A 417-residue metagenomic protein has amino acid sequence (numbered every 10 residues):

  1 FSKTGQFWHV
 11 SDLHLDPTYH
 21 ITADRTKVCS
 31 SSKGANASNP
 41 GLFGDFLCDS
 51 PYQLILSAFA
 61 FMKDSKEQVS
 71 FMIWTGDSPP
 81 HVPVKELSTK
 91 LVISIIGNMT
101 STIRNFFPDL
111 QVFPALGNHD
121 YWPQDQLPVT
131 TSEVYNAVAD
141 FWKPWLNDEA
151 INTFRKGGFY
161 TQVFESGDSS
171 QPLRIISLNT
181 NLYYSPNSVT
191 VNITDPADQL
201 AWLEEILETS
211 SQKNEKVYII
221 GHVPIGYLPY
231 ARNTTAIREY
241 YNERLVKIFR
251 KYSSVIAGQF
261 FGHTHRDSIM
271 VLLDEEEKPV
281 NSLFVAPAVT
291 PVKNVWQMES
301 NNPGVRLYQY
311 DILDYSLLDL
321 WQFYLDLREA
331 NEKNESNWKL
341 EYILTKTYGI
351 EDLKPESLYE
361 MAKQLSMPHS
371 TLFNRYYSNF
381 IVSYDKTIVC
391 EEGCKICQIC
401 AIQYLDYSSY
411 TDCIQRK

Functional and structural regions predicted by a protein language model:
F1-W74, V134-T209, K213, R266-K417: Metal-dependent phosphoesterase/phosphodiesterase active-site architecture
H9-S11, S70-D77, P108-N118, Y218-H222 (+3 more regions): Active-site neighborhood of phospho(di)ester-bond hydrolases with catalytic His/Asp-centered motifs
P17-Y19, P80-P83, P114-D125, Y184-P186 (+3 more regions): Active-site environment of divalent metal-dependent phosphoester hydrolases
M62-K66, S101-Q111, N152, S210-K213 (+1 more regions): A structural motif corresponding to the C-terminal end of an alpha-helix and its immediate exit/capping segment
T75-K85, N98, F106, P114-A115 (+2 more regions): Catalytic cores of eukaryotic secretory-pathway lumenal/extracellular enzymes that build and remodel glycoconjugates
G76-S101, Y121-A139, P229-T234, I269-E275: Metal-dependent catalytic neighborhoods of phosphoester/phosphodiester hydrolases
V92-F106, V134-N152, N242-R250: Acidic, His- and aromatic-enriched active-site or binding-groove loops in soluble protein domains that engage sugars
S185-L200, E208-F261: Active-site-proximal segments of metal-dependent phosphoesterases and phosphodiesterases across multiple
